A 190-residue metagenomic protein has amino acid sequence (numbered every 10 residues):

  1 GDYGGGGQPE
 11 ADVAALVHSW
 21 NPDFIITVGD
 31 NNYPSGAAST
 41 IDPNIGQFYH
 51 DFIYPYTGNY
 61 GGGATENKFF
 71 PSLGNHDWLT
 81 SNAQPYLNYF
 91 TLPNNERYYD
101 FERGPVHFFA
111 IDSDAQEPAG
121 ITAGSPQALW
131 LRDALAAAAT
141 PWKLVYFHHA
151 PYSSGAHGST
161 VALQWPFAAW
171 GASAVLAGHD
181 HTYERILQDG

Functional and structural regions predicted by a protein language model:
G1-N44, D133, S153-S154: N-terminal active-site segment of His-dependent metallophosphoesterases
D2, G29-D30, G74-N75, I111 (+2 more regions): Active-site glycine-centered loops adjacent to acidic/histidine catalytic or metal-binding residues that shape
H18, A37-W142, H157-A174, D180-G190: Extended active-site neighborhood of metal-dependent phosphoesterases/phosphodiesterases
H107, Y146-F147, P151: Extracellular low-complexity, Gly/Ser/Thr-rich intrinsically disordered linkers and protease-sensitive activation/hinge
